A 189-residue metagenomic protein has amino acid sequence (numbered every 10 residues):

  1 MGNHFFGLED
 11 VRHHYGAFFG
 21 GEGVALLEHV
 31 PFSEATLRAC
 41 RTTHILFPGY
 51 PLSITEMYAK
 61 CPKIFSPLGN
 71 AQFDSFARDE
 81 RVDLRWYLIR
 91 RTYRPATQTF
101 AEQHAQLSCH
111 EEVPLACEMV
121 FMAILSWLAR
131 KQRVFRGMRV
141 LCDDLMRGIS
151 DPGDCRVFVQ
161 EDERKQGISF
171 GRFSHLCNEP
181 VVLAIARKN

Functional and structural regions predicted by a protein language model:
M1-E112, E118-N189: A binding-site-centric feature that preferentially detects glycan-recognition modules on secreted/surface proteins
